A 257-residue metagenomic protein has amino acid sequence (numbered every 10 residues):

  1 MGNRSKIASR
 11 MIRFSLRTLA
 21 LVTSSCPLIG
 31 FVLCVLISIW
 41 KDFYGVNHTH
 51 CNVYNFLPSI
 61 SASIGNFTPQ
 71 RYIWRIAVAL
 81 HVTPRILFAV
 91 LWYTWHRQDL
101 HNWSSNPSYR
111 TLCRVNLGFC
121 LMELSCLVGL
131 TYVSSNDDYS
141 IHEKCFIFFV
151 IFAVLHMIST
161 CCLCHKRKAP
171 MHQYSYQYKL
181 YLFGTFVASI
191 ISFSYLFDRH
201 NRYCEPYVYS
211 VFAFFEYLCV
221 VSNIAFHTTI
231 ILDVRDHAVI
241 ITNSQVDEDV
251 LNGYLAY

Functional and structural regions predicted by a protein language model:
G2-H96, L112-C126, Y132-S135, F148-H165 (+2 more regions): Early transmembrane alpha-helices of polytopic membrane proteins
R97-L112, D138, K168-S175: Membrane-interface helix-boundary motifs at transmembrane edges
D138-Y139, C204: Interfacial helix-loop-helix junctions of multi-pass membrane proteins
K144-F146: Alpha-helical bundle protein-protein interaction modules that mediate dimerization/oligomerization and scaffolding
Y176-L180: Membrane-interfacial entry segments at the cytosolic side of transmembrane helices
